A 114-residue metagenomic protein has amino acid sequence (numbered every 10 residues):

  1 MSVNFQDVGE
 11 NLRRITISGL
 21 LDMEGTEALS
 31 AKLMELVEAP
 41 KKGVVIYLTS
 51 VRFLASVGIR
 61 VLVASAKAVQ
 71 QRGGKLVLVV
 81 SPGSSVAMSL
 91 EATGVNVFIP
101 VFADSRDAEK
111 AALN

Functional and structural regions predicted by a protein language model:
M1-T16: Short beta-strand/loop segment at the start of cytosolic alpha/beta domains
G9, T49, R106: Conserved catalytic submotifs in the C-terminal HATPase_c
M23-F98: Amphipathic alpha-helical interaction surfaces in cytosolic regulatory modules
T26, S105-R106: Residues at or immediately preceding the N-termini of alpha-helices
P100-D104: Short acidic-hydrophobic, aromatic-tinged amphipathic segments that line or gate anion-handling sites
A108-N114: A short, charged, amphipathic alpha-helix used as a generic interaction element across diverse proteins
